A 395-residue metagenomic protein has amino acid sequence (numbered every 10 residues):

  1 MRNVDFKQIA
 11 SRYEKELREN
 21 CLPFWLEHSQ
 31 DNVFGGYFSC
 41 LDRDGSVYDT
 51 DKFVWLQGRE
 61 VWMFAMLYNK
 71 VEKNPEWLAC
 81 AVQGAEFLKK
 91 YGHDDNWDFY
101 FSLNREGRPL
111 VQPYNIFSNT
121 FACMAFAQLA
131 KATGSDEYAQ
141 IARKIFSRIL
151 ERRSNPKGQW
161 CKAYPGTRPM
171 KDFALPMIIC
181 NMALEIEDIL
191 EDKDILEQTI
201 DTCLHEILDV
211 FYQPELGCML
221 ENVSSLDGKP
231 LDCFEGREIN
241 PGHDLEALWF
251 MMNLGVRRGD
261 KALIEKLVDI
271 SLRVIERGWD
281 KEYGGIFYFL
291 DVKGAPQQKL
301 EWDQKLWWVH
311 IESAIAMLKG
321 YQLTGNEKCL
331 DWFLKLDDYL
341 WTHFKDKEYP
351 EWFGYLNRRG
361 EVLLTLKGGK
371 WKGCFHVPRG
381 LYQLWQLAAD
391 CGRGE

Functional and structural regions predicted by a protein language model:
M1-E395: Glycan-recognition and catalytic cores of secretory/periplasmic carbohydrate-active enzymes
